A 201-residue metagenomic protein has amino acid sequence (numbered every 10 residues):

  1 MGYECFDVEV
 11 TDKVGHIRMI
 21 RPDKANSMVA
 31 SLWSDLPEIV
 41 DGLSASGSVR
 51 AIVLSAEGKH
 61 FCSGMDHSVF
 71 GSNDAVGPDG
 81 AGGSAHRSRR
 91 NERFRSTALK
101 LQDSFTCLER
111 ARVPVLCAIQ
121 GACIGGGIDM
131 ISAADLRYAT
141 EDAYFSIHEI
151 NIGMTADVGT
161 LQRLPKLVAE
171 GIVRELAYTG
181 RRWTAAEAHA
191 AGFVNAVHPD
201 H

Functional and structural regions predicted by a protein language model:
M1-E57: Conserved CoA-thioester-binding segment of acyl-CoA-metabolizing enzymes
I17, L54, D66, M130-S132 (+1 more regions): Hydrophobic/aromatic residues within transmembrane alpha-helices of multi-pass small-molecule transporters
I20, M65, Q120: Histidine-centered beta-alpha loop that forms part of the nucleotide-sugar donor binding/catalytic region in diverse
P22-A25, K59, S68, D142-Y144 (+2 more regions): A short, glycine- and basic residue-enriched loop/turn that sits immediately adjacent to a domain's principal
S31, D35, K100, C107: Charged catalytic carboxylate motif
V40-D41, Q102-F105, I128: Short hydrophobic/charged patches on amphipathic alpha-helices used for structural packing and interfaces
S48, A56-D103, G153: Glycine- (often His-adjacent) and acidic-residue-rich active-site loop that binds/positions the CoA thioester
T106-H201: Crotonase-fold acyl-CoA enzyme core
